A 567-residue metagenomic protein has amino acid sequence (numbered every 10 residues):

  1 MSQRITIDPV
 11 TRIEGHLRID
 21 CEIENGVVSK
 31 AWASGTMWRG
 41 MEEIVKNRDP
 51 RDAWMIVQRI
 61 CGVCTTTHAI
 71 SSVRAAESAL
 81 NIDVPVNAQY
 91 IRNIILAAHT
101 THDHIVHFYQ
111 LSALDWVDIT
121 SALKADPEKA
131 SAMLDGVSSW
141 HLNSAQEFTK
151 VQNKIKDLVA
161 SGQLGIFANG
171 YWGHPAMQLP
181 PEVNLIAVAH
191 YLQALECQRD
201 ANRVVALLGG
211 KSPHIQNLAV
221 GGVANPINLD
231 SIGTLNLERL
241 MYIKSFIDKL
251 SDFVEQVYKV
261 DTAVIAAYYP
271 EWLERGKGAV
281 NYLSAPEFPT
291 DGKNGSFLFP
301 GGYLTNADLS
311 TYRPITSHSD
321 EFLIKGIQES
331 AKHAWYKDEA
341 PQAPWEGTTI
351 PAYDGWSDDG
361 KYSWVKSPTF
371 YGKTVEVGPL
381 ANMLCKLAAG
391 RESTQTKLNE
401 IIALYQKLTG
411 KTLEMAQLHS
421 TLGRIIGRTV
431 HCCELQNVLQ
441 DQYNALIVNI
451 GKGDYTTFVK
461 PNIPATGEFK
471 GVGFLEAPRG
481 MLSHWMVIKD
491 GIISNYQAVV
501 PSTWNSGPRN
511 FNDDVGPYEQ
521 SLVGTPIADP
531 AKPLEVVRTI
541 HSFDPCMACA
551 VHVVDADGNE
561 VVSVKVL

Functional and structural regions predicted by a protein language model:
M1-L567: Metal/cofactor-centered catalytic core regions of large enzymes
